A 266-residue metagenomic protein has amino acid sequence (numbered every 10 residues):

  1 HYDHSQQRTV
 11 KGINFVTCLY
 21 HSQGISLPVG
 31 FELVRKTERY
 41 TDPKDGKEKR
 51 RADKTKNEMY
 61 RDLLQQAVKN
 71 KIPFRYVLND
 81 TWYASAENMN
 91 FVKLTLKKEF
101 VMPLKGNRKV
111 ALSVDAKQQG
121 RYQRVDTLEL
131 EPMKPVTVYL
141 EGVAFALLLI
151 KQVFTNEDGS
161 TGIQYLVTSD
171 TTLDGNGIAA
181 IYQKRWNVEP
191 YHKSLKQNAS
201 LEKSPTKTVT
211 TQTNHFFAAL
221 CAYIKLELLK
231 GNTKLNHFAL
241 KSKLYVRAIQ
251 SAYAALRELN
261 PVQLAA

Functional and structural regions predicted by a protein language model:
H1-G30, V34-K36: Active-site-proximal, Lys/Arg-enriched surface segment that forms a nucleic-acid-binding/basic interface patch
L27, F31-A266: Single, function-defining residue in the core of a domain
